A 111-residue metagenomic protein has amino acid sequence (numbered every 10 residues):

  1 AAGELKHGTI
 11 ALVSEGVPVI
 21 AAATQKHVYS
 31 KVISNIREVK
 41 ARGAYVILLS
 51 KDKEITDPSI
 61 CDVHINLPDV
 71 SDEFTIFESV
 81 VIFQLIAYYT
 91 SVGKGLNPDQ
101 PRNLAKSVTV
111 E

Functional and structural regions predicted by a protein language model:
A1-E111: A SIS-like phosphosugar-recognition module
